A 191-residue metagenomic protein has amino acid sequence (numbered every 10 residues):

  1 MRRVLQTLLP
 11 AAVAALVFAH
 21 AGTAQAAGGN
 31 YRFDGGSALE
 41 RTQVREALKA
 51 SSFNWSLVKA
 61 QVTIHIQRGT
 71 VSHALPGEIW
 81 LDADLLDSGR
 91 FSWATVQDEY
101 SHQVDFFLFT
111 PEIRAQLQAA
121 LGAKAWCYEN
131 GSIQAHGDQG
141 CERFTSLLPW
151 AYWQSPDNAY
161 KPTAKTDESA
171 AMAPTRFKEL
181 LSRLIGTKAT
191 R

Functional and structural regions predicted by a protein language model:
M1-L9: Bacterial N-terminal signal peptides that target proteins for export
L9-A19: Bacterial N-terminal signal peptides
Q25-G77, Q139: Auxiliary, metal-adjacent structural segments of Zn-dependent hydrolase domains
D34-R45, L86-T95, A135-Q139, R143 (+1 more regions): Soluble non-cytosolic domains of exported or imported proteins
K49-S56, S101-T110, P149-D157, S182-A189: Sec-exported extracytoplasmic/periplasmic mature domains
S52-Q67, E112-Q118, D157-S169: Surface-exposed patches in mature extracellular/periplasmic domains of secreted proteins
Q61-V96, Y100, F106-F107: Active-site scaffold of zinc-dependent metalloenzymes
A120-R191: Metalloprotease/metallohydrolase-associated module, dominated by Zn2+-dependent proteases
